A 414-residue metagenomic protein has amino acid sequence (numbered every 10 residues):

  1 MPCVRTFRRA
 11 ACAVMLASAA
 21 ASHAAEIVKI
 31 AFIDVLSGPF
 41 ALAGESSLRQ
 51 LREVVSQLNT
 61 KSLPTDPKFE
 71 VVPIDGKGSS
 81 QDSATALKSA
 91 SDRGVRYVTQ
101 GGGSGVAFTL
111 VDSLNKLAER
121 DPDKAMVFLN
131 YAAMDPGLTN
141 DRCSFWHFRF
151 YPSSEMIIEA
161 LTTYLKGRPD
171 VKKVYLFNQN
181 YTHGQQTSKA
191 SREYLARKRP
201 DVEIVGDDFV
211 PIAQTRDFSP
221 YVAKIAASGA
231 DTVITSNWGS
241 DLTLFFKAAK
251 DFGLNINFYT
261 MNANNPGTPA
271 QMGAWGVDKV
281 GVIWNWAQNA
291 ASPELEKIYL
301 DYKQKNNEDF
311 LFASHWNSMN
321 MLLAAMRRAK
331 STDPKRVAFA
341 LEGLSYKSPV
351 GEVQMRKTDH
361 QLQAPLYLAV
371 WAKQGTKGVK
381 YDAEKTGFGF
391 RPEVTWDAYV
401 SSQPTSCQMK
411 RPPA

Functional and structural regions predicted by a protein language model:
M1-A11: Bacterial N-terminal signal peptides that target proteins for export
I27, L42-S47, K61-L138, F150 (+1 more regions): Beta-alpha junction/loop-to-helix N-cap segments that form part of ligand/metal-binding clefts
V28, S345-A414: Solvent-exposed, acidic/polar segments of extracytosolic/periplasmic ligand-binding ectodomains
A31-R52, I74-Q81, G102-G103, F177-Q186 (+2 more regions): Extracytoplasmic "Venus flytrap"
F40-T65, A190-A196: Short, polar/charged alpha-helical segment
D82-T85, P136-G137, F145-G253, Q288-K297 (+1 more regions): Extracellular/periplasmic Venus flytrap/periplasmic-binding protein
A90-S104, D121-Y131, K173-N178, G229-G239 (+4 more regions): Periplasmic-binding protein-like
S144, A249-S318, R327-T332, D382-P413: Extracellular/periplasmic periplasmic-binding protein-like sensory domains
